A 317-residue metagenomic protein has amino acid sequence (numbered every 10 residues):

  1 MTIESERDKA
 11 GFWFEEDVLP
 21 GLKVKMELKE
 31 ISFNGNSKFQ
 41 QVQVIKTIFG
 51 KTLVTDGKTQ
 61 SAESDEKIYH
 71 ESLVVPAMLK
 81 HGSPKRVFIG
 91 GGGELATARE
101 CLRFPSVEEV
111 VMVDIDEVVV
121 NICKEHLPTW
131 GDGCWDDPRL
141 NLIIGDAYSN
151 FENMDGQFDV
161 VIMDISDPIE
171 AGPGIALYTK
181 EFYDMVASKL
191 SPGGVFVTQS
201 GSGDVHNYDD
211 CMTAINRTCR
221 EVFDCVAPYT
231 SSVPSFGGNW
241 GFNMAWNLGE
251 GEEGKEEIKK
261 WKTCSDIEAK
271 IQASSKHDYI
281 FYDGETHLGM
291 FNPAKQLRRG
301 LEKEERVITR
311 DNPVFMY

Functional and structural regions predicted by a protein language model:
T2-E15, S37, G50, S61-T198 (+3 more regions): The AdoMet/dcAdoMet-binding core of the Class I SAM-like
T2-T52, C225-Y317: Soluble small-group transferase modules, centered on the S-adenosyl donor enzyme superfamily
G201-G203, S231: Active-site beta-loop-alpha junctions enriched in small/polar residues
